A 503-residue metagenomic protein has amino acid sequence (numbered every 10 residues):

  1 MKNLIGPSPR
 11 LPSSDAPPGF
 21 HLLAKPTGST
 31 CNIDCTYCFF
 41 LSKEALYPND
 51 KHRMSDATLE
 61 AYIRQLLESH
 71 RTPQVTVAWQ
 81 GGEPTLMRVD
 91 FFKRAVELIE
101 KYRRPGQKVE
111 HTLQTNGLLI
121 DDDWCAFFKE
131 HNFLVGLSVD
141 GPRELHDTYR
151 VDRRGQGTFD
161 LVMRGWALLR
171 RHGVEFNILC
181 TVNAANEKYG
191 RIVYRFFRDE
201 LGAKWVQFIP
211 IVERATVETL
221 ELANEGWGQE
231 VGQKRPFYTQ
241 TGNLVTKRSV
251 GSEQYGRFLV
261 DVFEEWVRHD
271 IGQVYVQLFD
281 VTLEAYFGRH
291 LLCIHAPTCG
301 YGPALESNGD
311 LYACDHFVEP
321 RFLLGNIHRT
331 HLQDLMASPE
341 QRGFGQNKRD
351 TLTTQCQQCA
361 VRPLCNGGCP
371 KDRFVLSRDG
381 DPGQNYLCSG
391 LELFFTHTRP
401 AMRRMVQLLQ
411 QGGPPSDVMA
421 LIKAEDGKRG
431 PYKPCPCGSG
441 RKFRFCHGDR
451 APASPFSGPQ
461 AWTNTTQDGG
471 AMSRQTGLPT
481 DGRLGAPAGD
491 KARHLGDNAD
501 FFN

Functional and structural regions predicted by a protein language model:
M1-A24, S42, P414, M419-G427: N-terminal [4Fe-4S]-dependent radical SAM core
P12-F39, S69-A78, T112, F133 (+4 more regions): N-terminal pre-triad scaffold of radical SAM enzymes
P17-A57, H447-P452: Canonical Radical SAM [4Fe-4S] cluster-binding loop centered on the CxxxCxxC motif and its immediate flanking residues
T30-L41, A313-H316, T353-K371, P436-G448: Local cysteine-cluster metal-coordination motifs and their immediate loop/turn environment, predominantly Fe-S cluster
I63-A78, M87-R235, C446: Radical SAM/AdoMet-radical enzyme domain recognition
N177, E200-I209, V217-V276, H290-L291 (+2 more regions): C-terminal scaffold of the Radical SAM
K234-G242, K247-A285, H316-A360, N366: C-terminal accessory region of radical SAM enzymes
V318-P431, G448-G458, W462, T466-M472 (+2 more regions): Flexible mid-to-C-terminal extensions adjoining Fe-S/redox cofactors in radical SAM and related proteins
